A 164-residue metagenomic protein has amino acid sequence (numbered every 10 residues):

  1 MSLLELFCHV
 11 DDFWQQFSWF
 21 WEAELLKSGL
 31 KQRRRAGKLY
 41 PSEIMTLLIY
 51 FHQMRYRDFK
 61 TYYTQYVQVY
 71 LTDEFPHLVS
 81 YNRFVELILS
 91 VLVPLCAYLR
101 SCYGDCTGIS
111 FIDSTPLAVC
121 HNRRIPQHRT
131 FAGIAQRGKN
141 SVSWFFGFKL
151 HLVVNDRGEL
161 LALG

Functional and structural regions predicted by a protein language model:
M1-G164: Short alpha-helical elements
